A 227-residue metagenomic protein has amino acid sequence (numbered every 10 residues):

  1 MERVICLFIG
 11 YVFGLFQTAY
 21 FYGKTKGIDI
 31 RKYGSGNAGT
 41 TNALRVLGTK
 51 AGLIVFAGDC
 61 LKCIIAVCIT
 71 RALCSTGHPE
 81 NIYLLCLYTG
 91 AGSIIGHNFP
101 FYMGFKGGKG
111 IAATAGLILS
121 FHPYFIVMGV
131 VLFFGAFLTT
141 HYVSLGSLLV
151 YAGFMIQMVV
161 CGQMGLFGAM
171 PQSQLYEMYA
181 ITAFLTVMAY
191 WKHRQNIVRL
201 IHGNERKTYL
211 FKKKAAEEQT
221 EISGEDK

Functional and structural regions predicted by a protein language model:
M1-I5, V67-L87, L119-I126, V160-A180: Helix-coil boundary and interhelical linker segments in multi-pass alpha-helical membrane proteins
E2, C6, G10-L15, A19 (+14 more regions): Alpha-helical transmembrane segments in multi-pass membrane proteins
A19-K24, G96-K106, L132-H141, R194-V198: C-terminal ends of transmembrane helices
Y20-K50, V198-K227: Cytosolic, membrane-interface loops and tails of multi-pass inner-membrane proteins
D29-T40, Y102-A115, Y142-Y151: Short, non-helical or kinked segments that cap or interrupt transmembrane helices
L44-G48, T70-C74, G110-T140, G153-G162: Interfacial segments of multi-pass membrane proteins
A51-I54, H97-G104, A115-P123: Short, amphipathic, aromatic/basic-enriched membrane-interface segments that mark the entry/exit of transmembrane
G135-C161, M170-Y176, L185-M188: Canonical bilayer-spanning transmembrane alpha-helix
